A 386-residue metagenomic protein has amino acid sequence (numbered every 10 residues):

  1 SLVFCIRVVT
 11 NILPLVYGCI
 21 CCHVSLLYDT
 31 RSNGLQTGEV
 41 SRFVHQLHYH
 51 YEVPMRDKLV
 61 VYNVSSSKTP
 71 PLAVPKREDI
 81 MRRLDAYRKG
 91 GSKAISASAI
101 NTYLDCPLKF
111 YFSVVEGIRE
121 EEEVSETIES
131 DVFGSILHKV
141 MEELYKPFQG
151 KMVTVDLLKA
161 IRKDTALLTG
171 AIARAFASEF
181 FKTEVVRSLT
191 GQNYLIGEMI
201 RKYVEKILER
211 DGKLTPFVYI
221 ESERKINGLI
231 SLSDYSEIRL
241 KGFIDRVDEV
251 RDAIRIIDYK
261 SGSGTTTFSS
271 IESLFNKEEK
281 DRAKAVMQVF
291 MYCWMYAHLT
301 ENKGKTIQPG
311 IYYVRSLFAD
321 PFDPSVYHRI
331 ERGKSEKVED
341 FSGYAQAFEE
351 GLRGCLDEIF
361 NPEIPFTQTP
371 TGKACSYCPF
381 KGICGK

Functional and structural regions predicted by a protein language model:
S1, I220-L299: Non-catalytic protein-protein interaction segments used by genome-maintenance enzymes to assemble and couple activities
L2-Y51, Y292, R353-F380: C-terminal accessory regions
V3-V24, E142, F275-Y312: Metal-dependent nuclease catalytic cores in nucleic-acid-processing enzymes, especially RNase H-like/related
P14, L26-R42, I220, T267-S269 (+1 more regions): Substrate-binding beta-hairpin/strand module that engages nucleic acids
R42-P147, L352-R353, E358-F360, T371-G385: C-terminal, charged and often intrinsically disordered regions of DNA end-processing helicases and nucleases
M81-A99, E116-T127, Q149-I161, F180-Y194 (+4 more regions): Glycine- and acidic
P107-R119, A173-S178, I254-S270, F322-P324 (+1 more regions): Active-site-adjacent bridging/hinge elements
K139-I230, E331-E336: A non-catalytic, helix-rich entry segment at domain boundaries
